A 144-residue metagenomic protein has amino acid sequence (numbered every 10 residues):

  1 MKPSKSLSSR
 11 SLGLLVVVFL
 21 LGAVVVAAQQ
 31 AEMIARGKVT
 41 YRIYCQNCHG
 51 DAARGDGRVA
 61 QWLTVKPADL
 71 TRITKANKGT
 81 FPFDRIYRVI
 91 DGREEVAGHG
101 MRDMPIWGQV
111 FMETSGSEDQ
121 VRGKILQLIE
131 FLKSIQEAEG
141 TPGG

Functional and structural regions predicted by a protein language model:
M1-S9: N-terminal secretory signal peptides that target proteins for export/translocation
S11-A23: Bacterial N-terminal signal peptides
A23-T40, A76-K78, G144: Electrostatic cytochrome c docking/interface patches
A35-Q46, E118-D119, E137-T141: Sequence context surrounding c-type heme c attachment/ligation sites in exported
G37, Y41-D51, M104, L128 (+1 more regions): The canonical Cys-X-X-Cys-His
C48-G55, Q109, K133, E137: Detector for the c-type heme attachment site
W62-L132: Extracytoplasmic electron-transfer domains, predominantly the class I c-type cytochrome c fold
H99-R102, E139-G144: Surface-exposed patches in mature extracellular/periplasmic domains of secreted proteins
